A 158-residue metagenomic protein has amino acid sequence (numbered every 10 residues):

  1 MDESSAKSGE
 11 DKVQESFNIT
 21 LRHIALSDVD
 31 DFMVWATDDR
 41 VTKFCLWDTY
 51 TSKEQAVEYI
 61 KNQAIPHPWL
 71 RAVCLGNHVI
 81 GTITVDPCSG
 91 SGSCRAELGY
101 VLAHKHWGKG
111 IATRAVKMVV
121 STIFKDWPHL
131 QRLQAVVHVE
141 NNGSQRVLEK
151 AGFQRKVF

Functional and structural regions predicted by a protein language model:
M1-D38, K43, V73-F158: Acyl-donor (CoA/ACP) binding surface of acyl/acetyltransferases
R40-K61: Conserved GNAT-fold acetyl-CoA-binding loop/helix
C45-T49, W69-C74: A short, aromatic/hydrophobic, helix- or strand-capping loop or linear motif that either lines the entrance/gate
Q55-A56, I65-P68, H104: Short, intrinsically disordered/low-complexity patches at protein termini and at juxtamembrane boundaries
I60-A72, G81: A short helix-loop-beta-strand connector motif used in the catalytic cores of GNAT acetyltransferases and, in some
